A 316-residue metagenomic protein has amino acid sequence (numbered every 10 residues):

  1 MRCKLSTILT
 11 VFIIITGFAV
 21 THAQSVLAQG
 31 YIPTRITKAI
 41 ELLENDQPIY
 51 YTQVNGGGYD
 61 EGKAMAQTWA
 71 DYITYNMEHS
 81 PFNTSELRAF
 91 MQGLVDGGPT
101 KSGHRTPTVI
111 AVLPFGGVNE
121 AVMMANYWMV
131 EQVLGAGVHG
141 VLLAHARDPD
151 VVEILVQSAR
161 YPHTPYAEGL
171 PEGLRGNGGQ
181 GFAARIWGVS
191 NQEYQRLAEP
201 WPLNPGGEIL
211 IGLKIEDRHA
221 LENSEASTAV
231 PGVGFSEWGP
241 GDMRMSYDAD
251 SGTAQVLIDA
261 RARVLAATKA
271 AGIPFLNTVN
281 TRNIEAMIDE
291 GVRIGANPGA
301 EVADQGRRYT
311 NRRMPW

Functional and structural regions predicted by a protein language model:
M1-L9: Bacterial N-terminal signal peptides that target proteins for export
L9-T21: Bacterial N-terminal signal peptides
Q24-W316: Expand to "…catalyze enediolate/carbanion chemistry for C-C bond making/breaking, isomerization, decarboxylation
